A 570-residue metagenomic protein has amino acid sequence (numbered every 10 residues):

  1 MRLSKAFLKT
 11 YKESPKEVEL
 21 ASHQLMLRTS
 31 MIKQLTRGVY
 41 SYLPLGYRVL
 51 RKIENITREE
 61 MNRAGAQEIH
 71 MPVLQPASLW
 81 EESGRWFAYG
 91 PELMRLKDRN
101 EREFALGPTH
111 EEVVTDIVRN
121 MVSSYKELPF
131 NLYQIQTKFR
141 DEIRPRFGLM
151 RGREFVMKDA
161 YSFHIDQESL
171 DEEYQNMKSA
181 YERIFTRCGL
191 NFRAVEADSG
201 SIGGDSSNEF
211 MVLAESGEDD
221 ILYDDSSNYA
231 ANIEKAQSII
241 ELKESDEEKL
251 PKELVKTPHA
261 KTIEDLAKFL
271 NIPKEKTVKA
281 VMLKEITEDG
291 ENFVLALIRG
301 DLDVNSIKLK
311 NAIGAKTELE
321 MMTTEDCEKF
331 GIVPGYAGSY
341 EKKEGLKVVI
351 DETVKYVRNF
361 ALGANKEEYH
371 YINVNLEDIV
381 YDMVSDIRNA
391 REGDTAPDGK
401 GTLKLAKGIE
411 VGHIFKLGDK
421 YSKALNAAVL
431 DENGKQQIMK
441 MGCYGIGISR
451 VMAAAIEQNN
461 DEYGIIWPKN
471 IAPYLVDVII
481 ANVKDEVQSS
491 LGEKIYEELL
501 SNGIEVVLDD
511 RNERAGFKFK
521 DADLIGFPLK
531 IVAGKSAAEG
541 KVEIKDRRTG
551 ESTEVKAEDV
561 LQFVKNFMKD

Functional and structural regions predicted by a protein language model:
M1-D570: NTP/phosphate- and nucleic-acid-binding module
